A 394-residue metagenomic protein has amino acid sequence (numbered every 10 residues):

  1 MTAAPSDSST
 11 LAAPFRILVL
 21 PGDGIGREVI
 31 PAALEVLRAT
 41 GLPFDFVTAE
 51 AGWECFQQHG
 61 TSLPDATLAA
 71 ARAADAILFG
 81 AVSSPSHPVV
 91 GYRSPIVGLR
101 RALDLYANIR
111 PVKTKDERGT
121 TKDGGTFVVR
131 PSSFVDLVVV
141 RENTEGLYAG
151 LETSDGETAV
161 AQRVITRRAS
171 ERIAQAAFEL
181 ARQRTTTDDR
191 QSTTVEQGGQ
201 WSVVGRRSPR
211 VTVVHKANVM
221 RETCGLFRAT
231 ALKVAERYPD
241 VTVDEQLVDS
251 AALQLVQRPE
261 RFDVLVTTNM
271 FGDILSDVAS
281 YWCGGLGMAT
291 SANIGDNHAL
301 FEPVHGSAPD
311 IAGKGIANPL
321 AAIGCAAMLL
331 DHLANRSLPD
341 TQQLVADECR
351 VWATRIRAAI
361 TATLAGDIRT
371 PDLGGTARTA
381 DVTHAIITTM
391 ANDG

Functional and structural regions predicted by a protein language model:
M1-A12, T121-P131, Q183-S208, R336-D347: Intrinsic disorder/low-complexity segments
R16-G22, I77-A81, R210-A217, A327-L329 (+1 more regions): Short glycine-rich or small-residue beta-strand-to-loop segments that form or flank ligand, phosphate, metal/Fe-S
L18-T40, G156-T185, G199, G205-Q246 (+1 more regions): Glycine-rich phosphate/diphosphate-binding loop of Rossmann-like nucleotide-binding domains
D23-G26, D75, V140, A177 (+5 more regions): Buried hydrophobic positions in well-ordered alpha/beta secondary-structure cores of metabolic enzymes
P43-A66, L255: N-terminal beta-loop-helix "entrance" segment that forms/cooperates in small-molecule cofactor or anionic ligand
C55-F56, L253-G366: Glycine-rich phosphate/nucleotide-binding loop
Q57-R163, M270-G272: N-terminal glycine-rich phosphate/adenylate-binding segment common to multiple enzyme folds
E145-R184, R210-V211, A217-V219, Q343 (+2 more regions): Glycine-rich phosphate/pyrophosphate-binding loop and the adjoining helix
